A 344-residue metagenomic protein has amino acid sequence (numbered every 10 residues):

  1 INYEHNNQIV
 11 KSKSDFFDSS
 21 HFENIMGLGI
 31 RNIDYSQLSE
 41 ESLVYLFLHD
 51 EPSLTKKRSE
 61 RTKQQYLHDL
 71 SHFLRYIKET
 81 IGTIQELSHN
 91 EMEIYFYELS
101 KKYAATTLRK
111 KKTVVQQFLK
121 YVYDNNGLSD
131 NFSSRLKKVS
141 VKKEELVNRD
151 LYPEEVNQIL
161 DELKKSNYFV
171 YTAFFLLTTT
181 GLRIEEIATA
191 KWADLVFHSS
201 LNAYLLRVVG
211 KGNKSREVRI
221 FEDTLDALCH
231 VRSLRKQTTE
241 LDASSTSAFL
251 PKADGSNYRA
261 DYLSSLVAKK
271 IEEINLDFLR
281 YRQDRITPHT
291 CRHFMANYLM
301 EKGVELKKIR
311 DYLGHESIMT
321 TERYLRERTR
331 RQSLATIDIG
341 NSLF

Functional and structural regions predicted by a protein language model:
V44-L146: N-terminal core-binding DNA-recognition domain of tyrosine recombinases/integrases
L128, K142-Q158, N213-D223, E240-S245: DNA breakage-rejoining catalytic core of tyrosine-based enzymes
N157-I184: Basic, Lys/Arg- and aromatic-enriched nucleic-acid-binding interface segment
T189-A227: Conserved tyrosine-mediated DNA breakage-rejoining catalytic core shared by Y-recombinases
V196-F197, R259, V304-L325: Short, polar N-cap/turn motifs at the start of nucleic acid-interacting alpha helices
F221-Y281: Active-site/catalytic core of tyrosine-dependent DNA strand-transfer enzymes
S265-D311: Short, basic (Lys/Arg/His-rich) helix/loop patches that form interaction surfaces in the mid-to-C-terminal regions
R326-F344: DNA/chromatin major-groove-contacting recognition/catalytic segments
